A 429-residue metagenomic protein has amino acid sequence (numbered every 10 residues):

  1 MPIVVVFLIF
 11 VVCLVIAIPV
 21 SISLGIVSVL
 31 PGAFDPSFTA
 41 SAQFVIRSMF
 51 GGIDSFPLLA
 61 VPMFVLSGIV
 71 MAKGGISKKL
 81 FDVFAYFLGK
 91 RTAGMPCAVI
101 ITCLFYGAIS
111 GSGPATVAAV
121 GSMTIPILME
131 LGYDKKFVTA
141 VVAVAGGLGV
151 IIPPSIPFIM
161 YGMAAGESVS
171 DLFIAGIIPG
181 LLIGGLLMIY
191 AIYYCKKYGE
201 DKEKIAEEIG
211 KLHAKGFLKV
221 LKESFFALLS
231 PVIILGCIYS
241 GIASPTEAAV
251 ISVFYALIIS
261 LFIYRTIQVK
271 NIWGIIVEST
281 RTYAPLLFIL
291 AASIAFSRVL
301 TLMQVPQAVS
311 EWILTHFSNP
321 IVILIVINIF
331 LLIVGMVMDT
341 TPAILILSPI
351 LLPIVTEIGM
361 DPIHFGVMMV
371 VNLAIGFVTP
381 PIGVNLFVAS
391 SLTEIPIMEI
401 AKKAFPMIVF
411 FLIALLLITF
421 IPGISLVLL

Functional and structural regions predicted by a protein language model:
M1-L429: Alpha-helical transmembrane segments of multi-pass membrane transport proteins
